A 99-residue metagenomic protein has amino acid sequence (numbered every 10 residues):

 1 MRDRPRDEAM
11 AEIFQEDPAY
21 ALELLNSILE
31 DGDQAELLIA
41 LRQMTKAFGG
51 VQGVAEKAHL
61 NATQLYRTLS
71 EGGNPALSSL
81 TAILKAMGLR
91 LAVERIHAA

Functional and structural regions predicted by a protein language model:
M1-A40: N-terminal flexible/basic segments that precede or flank functional cores
E30, S78, A98-A99: Long, contiguous binding/interaction regions
Q43-M44, Y66, G72: Short, conserved turn/kink motifs that form compact alpha/beta structural patches or helix kinks used as
A47-R67: Short alpha-helical DNA-recognition segment
L69, M87: DNA major-groove recognition helix of helix-turn-helix
G72-A82: Short, basic-rich loop-to-helix N-cap that marks the start of a DNA-contacting helix
L89-A99: Short C-terminal boundary/hinge segments that cap the last helix of small helical domains
